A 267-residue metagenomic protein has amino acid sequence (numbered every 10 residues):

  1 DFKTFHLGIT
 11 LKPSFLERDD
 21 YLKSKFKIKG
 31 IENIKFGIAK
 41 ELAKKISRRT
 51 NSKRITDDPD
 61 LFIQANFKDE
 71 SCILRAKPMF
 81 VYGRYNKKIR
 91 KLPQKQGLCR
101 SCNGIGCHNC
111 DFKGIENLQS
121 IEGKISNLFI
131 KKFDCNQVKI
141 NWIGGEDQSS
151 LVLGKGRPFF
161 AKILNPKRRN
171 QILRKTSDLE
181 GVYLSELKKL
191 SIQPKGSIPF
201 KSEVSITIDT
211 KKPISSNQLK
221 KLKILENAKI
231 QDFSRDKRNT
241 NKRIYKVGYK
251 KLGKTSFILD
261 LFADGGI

Functional and structural regions predicted by a protein language model:
D1-I267: Non-catalytic RNA-recognition surface used by pseudouridine synthases
